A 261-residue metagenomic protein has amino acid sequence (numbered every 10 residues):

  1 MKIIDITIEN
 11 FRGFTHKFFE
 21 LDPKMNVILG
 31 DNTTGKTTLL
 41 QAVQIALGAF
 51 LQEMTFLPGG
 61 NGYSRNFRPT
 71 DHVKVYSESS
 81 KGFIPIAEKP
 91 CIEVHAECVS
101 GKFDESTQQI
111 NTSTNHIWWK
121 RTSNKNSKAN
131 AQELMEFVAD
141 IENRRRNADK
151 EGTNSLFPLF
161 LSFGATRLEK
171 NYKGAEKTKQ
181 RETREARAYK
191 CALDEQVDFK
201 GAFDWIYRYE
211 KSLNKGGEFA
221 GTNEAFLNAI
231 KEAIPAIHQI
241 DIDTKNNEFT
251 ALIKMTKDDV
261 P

Functional and structural regions predicted by a protein language model:
M1-G201, K215-D243: P-loop NTPase switch/coupling surface
T222-F226, T250-P261: Accessory N-terminal region flanking or inserted into the helicase ATPase core in nucleic-acid motor proteins
T244-E248: Short Gly/Ser/Thr- and Asp/Glu-enriched loop/turn motifs at secondary-structure junctions
